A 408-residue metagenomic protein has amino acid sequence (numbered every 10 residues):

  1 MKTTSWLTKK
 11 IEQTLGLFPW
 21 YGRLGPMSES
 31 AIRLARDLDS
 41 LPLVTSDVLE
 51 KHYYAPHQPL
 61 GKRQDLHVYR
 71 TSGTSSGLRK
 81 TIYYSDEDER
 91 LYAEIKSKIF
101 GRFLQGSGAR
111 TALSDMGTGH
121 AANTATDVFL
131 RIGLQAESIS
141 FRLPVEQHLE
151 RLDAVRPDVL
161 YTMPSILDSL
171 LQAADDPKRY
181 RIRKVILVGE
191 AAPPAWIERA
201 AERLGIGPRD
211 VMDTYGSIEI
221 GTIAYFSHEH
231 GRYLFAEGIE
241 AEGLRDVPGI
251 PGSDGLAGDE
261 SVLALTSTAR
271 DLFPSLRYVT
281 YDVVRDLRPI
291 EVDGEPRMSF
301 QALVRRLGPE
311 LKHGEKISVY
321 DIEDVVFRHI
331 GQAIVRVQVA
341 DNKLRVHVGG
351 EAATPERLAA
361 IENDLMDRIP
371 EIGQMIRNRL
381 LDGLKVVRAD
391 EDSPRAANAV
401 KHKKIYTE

Functional and structural regions predicted by a protein language model:
M1-R70, S76-R102, T118, N342-E408: Nucleotide 5′-phosphate-binding alpha/beta core
K2-E12, Q135, S140-E408: Active-site glycine/GP-rich loop and adjacent strand/helix microenvironment that borders small-molecule binding pockets
S46-R199, R203, Q332-I334: Active-site phosphate/ATP/adenylate-binding loop shared across adenylate-forming ligases
